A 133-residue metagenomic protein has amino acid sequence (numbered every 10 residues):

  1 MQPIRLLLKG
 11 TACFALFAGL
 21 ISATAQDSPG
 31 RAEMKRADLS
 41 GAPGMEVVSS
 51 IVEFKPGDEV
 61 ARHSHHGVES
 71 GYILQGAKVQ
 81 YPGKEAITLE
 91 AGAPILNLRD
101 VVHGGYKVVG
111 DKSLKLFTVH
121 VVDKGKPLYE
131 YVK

Functional and structural regions predicted by a protein language model:
Q2-V48, I95-L98, Y129-K133: A short, N-terminal "cap"/entry segment at the start of jelly-roll beta-barrel domains of the cupin/DSBH fold
R36, S40-R62, G71: Mature N-terminal segment immediately following signal peptide/propeptide cleavage in secreted/periplasmic
L39-G41, F54-K55, G83-V101: Short acidic-glycine-tyrosine-enriched beta hairpin
I51, D58, L74-A77, P82 (+1 more regions): Sec/Tat-exported extracytoplasmic proteins
R62, G71-Y72, L96-N97, L116-H120: Structural recognition of the beta-strand scaffold that forms the well-ordered cores of secreted hydrolase catalytic
R62, Q80-Y81, N97, H103-G110: Short beta-strand His + acidic residue motifs that chelate non-heme Fe in jelly-roll/DSBH and cupin folds
H66-E85, A91-P94: Glycine- and acidic-residue-biased ligand/ion/polar-headgroup-sensing regions
V101-G125: Ligand-binding loop in jelly-roll beta-barrel domains
